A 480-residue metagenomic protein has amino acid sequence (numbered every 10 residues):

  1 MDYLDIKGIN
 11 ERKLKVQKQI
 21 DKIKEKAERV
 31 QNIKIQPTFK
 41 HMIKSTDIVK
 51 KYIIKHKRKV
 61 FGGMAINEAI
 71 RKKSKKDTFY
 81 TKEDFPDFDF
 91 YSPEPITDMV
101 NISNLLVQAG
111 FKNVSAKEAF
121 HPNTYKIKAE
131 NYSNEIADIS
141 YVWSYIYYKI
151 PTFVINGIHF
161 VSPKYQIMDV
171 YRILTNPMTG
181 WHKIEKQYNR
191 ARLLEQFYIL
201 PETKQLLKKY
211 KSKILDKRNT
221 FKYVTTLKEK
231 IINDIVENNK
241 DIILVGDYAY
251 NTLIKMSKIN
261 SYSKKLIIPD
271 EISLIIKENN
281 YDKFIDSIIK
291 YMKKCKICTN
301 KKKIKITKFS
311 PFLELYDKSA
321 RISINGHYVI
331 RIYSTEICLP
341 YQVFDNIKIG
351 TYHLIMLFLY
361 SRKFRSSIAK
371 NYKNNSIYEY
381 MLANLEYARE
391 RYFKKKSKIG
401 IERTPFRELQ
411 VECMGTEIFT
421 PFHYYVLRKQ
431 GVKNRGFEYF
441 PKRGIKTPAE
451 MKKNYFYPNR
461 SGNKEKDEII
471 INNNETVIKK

Functional and structural regions predicted by a protein language model:
M1-E68, M178-T252, K464, I471-K480: Helical scaffold of the NTase/Pol beta-like nucleotidyltransferase catalytic core
M1-G8, N131-S133, G157, G326-H327: Residue-level detection of beta-strand-connecting loop/turn positions
D2-Q17, D21, V30-Q31, T203 (+3 more regions): C-terminal, non-catalytic extensions of nucleic-acid polymerases
M42-I96, V100, L227-D282: Active-site nucleotide-donor binding segment shared across nucleotidyl transfer reactions
P95-A109, E278-C295: Amphipathic alpha-helical segments
N104-Y148, Y291-P340: Conserved catalytic core of two-metal-ion nucleotidyltransferases
K149-M178, H182, C338-R365: Phosphate-handling catalytic interfaces
